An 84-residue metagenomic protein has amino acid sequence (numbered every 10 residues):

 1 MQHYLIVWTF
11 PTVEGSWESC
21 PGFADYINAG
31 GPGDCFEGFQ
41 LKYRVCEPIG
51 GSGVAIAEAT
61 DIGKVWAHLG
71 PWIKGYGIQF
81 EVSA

Functional and structural regions predicted by a protein language model:
M1-S52, T60-A67: Short S/T/G/P-rich N-terminal loop/turn motif that feeds into the first structured element of a domain
A67-G75: Short, intrinsically disordered, mixed-charge
G75-A84: Conserved short beta-strand edge segments in small beta-sheet-based binding/regulatory domains
